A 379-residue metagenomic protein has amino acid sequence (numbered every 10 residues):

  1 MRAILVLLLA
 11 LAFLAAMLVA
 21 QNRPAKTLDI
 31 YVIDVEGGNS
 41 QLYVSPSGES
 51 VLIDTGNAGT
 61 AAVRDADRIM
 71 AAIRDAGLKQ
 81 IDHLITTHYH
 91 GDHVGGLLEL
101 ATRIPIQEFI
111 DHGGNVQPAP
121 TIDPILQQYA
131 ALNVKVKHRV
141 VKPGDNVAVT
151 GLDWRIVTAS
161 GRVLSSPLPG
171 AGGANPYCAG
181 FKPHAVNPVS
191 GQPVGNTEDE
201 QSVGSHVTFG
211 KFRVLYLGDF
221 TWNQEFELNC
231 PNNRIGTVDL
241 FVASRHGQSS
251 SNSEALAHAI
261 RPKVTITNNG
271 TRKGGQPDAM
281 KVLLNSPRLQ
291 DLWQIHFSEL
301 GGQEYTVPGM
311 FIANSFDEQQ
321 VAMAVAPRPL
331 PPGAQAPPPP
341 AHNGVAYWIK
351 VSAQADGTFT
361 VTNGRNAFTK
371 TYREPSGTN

Functional and structural regions predicted by a protein language model:
A3, L18-N379: Non-globular, low-confidence helical/coil segments that flank catalytic cores
V6-A16: Bacterial N-terminal signal peptides
